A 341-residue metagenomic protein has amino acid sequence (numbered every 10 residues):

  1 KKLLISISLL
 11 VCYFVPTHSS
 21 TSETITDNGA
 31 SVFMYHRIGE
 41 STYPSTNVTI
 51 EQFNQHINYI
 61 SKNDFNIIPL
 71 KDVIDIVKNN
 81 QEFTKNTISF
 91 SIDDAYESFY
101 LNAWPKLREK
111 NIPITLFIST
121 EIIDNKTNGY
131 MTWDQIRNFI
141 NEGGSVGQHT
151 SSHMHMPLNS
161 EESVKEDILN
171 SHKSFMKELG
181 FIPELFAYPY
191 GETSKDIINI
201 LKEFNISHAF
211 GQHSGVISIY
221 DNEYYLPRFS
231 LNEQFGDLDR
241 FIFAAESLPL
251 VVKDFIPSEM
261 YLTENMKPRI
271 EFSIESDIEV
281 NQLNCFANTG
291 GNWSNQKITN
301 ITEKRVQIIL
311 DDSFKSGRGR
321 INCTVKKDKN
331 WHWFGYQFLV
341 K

Functional and structural regions predicted by a protein language model:
K1-N86, P105-I114, T120-M131, L231-K341: Terminal accessory/targeting
N28-N47, N63-N66, I76-K78, F83-I88 (+3 more regions): Metal-dependent polysaccharide deacetylase catalytic core of the NodB/CE4 family, i.e., the active-site-bearing domain
K71, Q212-H213: Beta->alpha turn/N-cap motifs
H208-G211, G236: Active-site/pore-lining binding-face segments in mid-to-C-terminal subdomains
G215-I219: A ligand-binding cleft/hinge motif common to bilobed small-molecule-binding domains
